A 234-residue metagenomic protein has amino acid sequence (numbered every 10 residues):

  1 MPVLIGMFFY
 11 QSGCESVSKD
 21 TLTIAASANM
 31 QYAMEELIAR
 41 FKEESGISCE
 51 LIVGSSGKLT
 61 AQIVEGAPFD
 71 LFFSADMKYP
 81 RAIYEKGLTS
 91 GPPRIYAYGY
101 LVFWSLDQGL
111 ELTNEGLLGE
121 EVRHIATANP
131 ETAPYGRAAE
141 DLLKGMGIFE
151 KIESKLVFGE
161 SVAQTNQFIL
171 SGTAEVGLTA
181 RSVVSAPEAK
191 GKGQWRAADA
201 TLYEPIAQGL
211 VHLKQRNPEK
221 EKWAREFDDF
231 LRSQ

Functional and structural regions predicted by a protein language model:
M1-T21: Short, low-complexity disordered leader/linker segments with a strong preference for bacterial N-terminal type II
C14-E44, I52, G57, A61-A67 (+4 more regions): Exported/periplasmic ABC-transporter solute-binding proteins
C49: Hydrophobic anchor at the start of a short beta-strand that flanks the dinucleotide cofactor-binding loop
